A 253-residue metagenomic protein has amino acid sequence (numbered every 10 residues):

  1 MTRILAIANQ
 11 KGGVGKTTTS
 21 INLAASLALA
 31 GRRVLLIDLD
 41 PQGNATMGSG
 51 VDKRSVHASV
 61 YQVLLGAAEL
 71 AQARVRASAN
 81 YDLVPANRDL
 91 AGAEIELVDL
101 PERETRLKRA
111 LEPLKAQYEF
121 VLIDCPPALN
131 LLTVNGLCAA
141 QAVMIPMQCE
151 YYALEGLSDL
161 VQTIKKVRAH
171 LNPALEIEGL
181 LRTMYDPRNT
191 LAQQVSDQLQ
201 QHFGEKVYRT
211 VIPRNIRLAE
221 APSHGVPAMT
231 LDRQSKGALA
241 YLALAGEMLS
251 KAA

Functional and structural regions predicted by a protein language model:
M1-A253: P-loop NTP-binding core
